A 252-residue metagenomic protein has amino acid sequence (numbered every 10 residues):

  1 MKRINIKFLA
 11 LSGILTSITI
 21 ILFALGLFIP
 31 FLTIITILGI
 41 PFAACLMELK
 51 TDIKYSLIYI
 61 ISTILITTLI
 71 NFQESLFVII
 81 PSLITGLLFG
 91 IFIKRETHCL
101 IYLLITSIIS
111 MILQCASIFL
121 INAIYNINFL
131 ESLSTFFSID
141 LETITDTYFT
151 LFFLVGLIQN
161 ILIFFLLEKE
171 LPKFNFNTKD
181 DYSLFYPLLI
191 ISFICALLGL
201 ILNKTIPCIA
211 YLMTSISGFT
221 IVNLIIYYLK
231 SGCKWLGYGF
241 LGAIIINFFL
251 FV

Functional and structural regions predicted by a protein language model:
K2-Y59: Hydrophobic transmembrane alpha-helices
A10-L15, I80-F119, Y238: Short helix-perturbing small/polar motifs within transmembrane alpha-helices
T16-I18, I216-V252: Long, positively charged, glycine-interspersed low-complexity recognition regions
I20-A24, I64-L69, S110-A116, I194-G199 (+1 more regions): Aromatic-anchored segments of alpha-helical transmembrane domains
A24-T33, T63-F92: Interfacial aromatic-anchored transmembrane helix boundaries in multi-pass membrane proteins
I58-T67, I101-S110, S215, W235-I246: Central hydrophobic cores of alpha-helical transmembrane segments in multi-pass integral membrane proteins
I101-A196, L200-K204: Membrane-embedded alpha-helical hairpins and interfacial helices in multi-pass inner-membrane proteins
F185-A196, N203-L224, S231-G232: Small-residue-rich helix-loop
